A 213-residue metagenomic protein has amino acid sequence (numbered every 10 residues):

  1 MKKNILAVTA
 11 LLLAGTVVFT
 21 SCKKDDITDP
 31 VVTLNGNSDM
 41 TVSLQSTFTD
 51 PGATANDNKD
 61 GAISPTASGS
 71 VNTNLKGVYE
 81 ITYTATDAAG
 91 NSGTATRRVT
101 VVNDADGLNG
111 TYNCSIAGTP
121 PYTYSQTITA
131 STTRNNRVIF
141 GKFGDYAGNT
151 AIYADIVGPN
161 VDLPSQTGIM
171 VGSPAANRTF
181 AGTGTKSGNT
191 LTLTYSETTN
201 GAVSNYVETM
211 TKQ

Functional and structural regions predicted by a protein language model:
M1-D39, S92, R98, Q213: Bacterial Sec-dependent N-terminal signal peptides
V31-N58, D145: Solvent-exposed, low-complexity, repeat-rich "mucin-like" stalks and linkers
N35-N37, D50-P51, P65-G69, T179-F180: Short structured motifs
T54-A55, A85, E197: Hydrophobic beta-strand positions in extracellular immunoglobulin-like domains
N58-R97: Serine/threonine-rich, repeat-prone extracellular segments and beta-strand-based repeat modules of secreted/surface
D104-Q213: Ser/Thr/Gly/Pro-rich, low-complexity flexible regions
